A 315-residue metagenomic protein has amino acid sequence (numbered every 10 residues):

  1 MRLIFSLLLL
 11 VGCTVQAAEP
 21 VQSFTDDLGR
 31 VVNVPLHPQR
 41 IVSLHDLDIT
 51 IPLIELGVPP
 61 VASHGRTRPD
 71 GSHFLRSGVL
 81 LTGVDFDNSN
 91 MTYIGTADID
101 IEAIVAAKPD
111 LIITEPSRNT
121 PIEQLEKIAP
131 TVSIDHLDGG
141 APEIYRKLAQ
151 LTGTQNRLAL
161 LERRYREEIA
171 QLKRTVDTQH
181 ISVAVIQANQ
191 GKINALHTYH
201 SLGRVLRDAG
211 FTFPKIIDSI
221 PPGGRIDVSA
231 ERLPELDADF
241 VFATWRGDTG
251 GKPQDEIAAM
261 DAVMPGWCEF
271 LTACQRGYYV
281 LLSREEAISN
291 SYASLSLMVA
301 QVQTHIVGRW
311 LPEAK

Functional and structural regions predicted by a protein language model:
M1-L7: Sec-dependent signal peptide recognition, specifically the positively charged N-region followed immediately by
G12-T14: N-terminal signal peptide c-region/cleavage motif recognized by signal peptidases
R40-L44, D48-L53, L160-I216: Basic- and aromatic-lined ligand-binding clefts that recognize polyanionic substrates
L47-I101: A short, structured surface patch at a secondary-structure boundary
H64, I122-A159, R166, K252-L281: Charged, glycine-enriched surface loops/patches that mediate electrostatic binding to polyanionic ligands
R68-H73, D135-K147, S182-V205, D248-D255 (+1 more regions): Extracytoplasmic ligand-binding site segments that recognize negatively charged/polar headgroups
I101, V105-T114, P130, L233 (+1 more regions): Proline-aspartate-enriched helix->loop->beta-strand connector
T175, D239-K315: Structured C-terminal subdomain patch of bacterial secreted/periplasmic proteins
